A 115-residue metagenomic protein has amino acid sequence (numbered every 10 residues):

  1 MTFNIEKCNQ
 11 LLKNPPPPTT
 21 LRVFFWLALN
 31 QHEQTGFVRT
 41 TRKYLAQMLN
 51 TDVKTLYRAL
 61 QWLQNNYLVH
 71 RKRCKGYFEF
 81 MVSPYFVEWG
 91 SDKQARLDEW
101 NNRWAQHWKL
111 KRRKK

Functional and structural regions predicted by a protein language model:
M1-K43, D98, N102-W104: Short recognition helix of helix-turn-helix/winged-helix DNA-binding domains
A46: The alpha-helix within a helix-turn-helix
K54: Key DNA-contact positions within bacterial/archaeal DNA-binding proteins
Y57-K115: Winged-helix/helix-turn-helix nucleic-acid-interaction surface
